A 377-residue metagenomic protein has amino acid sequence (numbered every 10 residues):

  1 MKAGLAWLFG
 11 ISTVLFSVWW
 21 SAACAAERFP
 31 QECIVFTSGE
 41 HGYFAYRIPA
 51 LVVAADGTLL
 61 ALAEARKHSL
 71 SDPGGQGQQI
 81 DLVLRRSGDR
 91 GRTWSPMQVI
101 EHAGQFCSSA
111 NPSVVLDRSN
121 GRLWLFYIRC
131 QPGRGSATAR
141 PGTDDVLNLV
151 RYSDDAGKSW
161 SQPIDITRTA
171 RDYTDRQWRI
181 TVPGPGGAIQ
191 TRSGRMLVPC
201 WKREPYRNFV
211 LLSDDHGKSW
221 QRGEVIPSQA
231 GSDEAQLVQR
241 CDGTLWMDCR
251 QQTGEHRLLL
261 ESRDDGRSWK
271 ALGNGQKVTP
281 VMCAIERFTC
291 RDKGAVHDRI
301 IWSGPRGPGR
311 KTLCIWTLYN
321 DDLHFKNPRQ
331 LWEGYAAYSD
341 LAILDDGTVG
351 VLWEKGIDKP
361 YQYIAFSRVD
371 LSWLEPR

Functional and structural regions predicted by a protein language model:
M1-A6: Positively charged n-region of N-terminal signal peptides that target proteins for export
L8-W19: Bacterial N-terminal signal peptides
S17-R28: Bacterial Sec-dependent signal peptides at the C-terminal "C-region" and cleavage site
A26-R377: Asp-box/BNR beta-propeller blade signature and adjacent active/binding-site loops in extracellular glycan-interacting
